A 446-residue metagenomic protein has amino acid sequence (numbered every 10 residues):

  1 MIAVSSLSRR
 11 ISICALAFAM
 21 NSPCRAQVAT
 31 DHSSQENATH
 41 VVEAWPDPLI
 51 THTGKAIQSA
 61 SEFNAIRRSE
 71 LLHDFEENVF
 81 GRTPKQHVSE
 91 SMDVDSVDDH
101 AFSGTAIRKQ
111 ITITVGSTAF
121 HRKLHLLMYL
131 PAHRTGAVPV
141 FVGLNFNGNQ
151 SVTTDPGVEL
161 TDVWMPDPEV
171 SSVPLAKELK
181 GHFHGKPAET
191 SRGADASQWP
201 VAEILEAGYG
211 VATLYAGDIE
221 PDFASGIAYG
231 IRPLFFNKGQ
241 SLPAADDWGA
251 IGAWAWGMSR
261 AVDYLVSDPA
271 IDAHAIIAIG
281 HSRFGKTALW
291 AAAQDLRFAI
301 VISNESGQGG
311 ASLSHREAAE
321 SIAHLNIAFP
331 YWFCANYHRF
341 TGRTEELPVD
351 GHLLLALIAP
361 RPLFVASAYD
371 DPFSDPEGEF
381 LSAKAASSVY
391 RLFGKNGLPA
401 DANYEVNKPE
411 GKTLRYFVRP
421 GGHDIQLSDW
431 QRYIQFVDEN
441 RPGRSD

Functional and structural regions predicted by a protein language model:
R10-N21: Bacterial N-terminal signal peptides
Q27-P84: N-terminal pre-domain segments of enzymes
L126-M128, A137-F146: Short beta-strand element of the alpha/beta-hydrolase
L144-S267, S314-R316: Cap/lid segment of the alpha/beta-hydrolase catalytic domain
I231-L234, K238, I300-L354, E379-D401: Mobile cap/lid helix-loop segments that gate and shape the active-site cleft of serine hydrolases
A253, R260-E320, R343-T344: Primarily recognizes the serine-hydrolase "nucleophile elbow" in alpha/beta-hydrolase and SGNH/GDSL folds
A359-S374, P420-G421: Conserved strand-to-loop "acid loop" that flanks and positions the catalytic carboxylate
A383-D446: C-terminal catalytic histidine-bearing segment of alpha/beta-hydrolase fold enzymes
